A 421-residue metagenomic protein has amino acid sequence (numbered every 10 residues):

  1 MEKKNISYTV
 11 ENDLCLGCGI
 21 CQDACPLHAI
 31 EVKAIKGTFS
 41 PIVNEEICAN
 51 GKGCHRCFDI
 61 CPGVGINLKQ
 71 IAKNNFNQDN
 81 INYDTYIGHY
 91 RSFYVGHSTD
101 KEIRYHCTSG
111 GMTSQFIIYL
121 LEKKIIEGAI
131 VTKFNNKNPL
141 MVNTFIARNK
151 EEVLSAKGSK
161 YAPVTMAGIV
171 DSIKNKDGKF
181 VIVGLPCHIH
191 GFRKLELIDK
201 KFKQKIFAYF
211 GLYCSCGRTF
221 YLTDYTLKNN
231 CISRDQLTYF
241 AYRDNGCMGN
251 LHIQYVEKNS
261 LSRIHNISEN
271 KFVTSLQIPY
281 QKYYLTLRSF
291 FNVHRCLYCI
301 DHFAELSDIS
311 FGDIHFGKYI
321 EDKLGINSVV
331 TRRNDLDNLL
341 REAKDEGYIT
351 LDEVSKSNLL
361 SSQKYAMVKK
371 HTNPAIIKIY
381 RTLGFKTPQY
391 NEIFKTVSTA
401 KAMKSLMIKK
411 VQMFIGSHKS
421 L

Functional and structural regions predicted by a protein language model:
E2-K4, Y8, I20-I42, C54-N77 (+2 more regions): Iron-sulfur cluster-binding cysteine motifs and their immediate structural context in ferredoxin-like electron-transfer
D13-H28, A49-G63, L185-G191, F291-A304: Local cysteine-cluster metal-coordination motifs and their immediate loop/turn environment, predominantly Fe-S cluster
R56, I60, V64-M112, I117 (+2 more regions): Electropositive, gly/pro-rich neighborhoods at or near active sites that engage anionic ligands
C107, M112-L121, I125-N175: Portal/gating segments that form or line small-molecule/metal binding sites
C107-M112, N136, I182-F192, C216-R218: Gly/Ser/Thr-rich loops at beta-strand to alpha-helix junctions that form or flank small-molecule/cofactor-binding
I126-E127, D235-L421: Long, compositionally biased charged/polar accessory segments in the mid-to-C-terminal portions of proteins
I198-G211, S233: A short alpha->loop->secondary-structure connector
Y213-Y225, D244-G249: Short, conserved secondary-structure transition motifs
